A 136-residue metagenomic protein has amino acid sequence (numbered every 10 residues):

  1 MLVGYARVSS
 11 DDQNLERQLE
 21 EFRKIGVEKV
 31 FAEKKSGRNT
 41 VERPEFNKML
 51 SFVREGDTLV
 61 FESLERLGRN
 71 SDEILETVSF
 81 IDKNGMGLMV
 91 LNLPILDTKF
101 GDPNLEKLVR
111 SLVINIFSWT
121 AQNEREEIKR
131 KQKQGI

Functional and structural regions predicted by a protein language model:
M1-Q134: Short, structured surface patches at the beginning of a domain
